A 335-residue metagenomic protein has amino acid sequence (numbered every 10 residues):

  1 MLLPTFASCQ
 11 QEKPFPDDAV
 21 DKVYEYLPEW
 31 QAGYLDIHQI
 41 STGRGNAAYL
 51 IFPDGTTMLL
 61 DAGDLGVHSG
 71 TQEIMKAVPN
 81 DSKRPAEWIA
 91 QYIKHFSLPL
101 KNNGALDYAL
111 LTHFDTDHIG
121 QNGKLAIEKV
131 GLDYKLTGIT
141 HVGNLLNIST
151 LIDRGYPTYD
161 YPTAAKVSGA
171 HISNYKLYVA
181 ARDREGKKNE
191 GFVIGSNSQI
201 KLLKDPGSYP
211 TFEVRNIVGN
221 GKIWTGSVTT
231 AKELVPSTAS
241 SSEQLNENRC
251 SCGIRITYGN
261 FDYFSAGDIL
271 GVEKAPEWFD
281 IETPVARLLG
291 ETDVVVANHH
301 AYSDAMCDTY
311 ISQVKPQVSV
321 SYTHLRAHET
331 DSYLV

Functional and structural regions predicted by a protein language model:
A7-S8: C-terminal motif of bacterial Sec signal peptides marking the signal peptidase cleavage site
K13-D36, T42-G43, Y92-H95, K101-Y108 (+3 more regions): Flexible, acidic/histidine-containing loops and adjacent segments that form or flank the divalent-metal
G43, G63-L65, D115-D117, Y156-P157 (+3 more regions): Catalytic metal-binding/acid-base residues of hydrolase active sites
A47: N-terminal cofactor/phosphate-binding cores enriched in small/glycine residues, especially glycine-rich loops such as
P53-M58, D64-L151, V285-Y302, K315-S319: Active-site metal-binding motif and surrounding structural segment of the metallo-beta-lactamase
A275-F279, A297-A305: A general structural motif
T323-T330: Conserved small/polar residues in nucleotide/adenosyl-binding loops
